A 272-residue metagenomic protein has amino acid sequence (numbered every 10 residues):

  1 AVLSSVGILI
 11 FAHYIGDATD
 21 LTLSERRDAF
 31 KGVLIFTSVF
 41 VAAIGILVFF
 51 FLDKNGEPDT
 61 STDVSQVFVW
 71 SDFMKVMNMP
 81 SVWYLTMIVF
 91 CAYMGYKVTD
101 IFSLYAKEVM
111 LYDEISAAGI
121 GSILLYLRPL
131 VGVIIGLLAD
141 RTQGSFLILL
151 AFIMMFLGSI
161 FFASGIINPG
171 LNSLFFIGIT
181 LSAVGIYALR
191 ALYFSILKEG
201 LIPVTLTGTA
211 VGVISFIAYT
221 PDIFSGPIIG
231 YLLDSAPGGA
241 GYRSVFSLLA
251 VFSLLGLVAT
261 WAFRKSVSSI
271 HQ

Functional and structural regions predicted by a protein language model:
A1-A12, S215-S225: Glycine-rich segments within core transmembrane alpha-helices of 12-TM secondary carriers
G7-A12, G16, S38-D59, A259-F263: C-terminal membrane-cytosol helix-exit motif in multi-pass small-molecule transporters
I8, P80-L125, P129-G132, R190 (+1 more regions): Extracytoplasmic gate region of multi-pass secondary transporters
G16-S38, Y231-S253: A membrane-interface helix-boundary motif in multi-pass transporters
N55-L85: Juxtamembrane intracellular "pre-TM" segments in multi-pass secondary transporters
V131-Q143, L233-D234: Helix-to-loop junctions at the C-terminal end of transmembrane segments in multipass secondary transporters
Q143-I196: C-terminal transmembrane helical hairpin of 12-TM major facilitator-type secondary transporters
L201-P237: A late C-terminal transmembrane helix in Major Facilitator Superfamily
